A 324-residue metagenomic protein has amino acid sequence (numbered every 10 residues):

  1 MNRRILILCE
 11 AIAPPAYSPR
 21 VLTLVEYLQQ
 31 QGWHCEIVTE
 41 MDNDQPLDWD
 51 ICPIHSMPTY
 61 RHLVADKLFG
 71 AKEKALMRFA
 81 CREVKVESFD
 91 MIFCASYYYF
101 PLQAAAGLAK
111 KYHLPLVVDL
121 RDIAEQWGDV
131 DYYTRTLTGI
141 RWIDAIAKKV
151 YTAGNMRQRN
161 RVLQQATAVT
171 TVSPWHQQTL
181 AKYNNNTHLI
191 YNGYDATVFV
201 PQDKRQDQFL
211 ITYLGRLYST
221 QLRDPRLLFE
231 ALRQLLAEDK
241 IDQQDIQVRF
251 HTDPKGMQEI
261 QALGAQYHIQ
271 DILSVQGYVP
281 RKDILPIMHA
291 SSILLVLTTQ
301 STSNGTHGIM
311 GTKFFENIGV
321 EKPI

Functional and structural regions predicted by a protein language model:
M1-P58, A168: N-terminal subdomain of nucleotide-sugar transferases
L6, D203-P225, F229-L232: Conserved donor-binding/catalytic core segment of Leloir-type glycosyltransferases
I51-R78, I140-K148: A short, charged, and often flexible helix/loop element on the N-terminal side of the glycosyltransferase catalytic
R78, F100, G107-K111, A124-W127 (+1 more regions): Membrane-proximal helix-turn-helix segments that form the acceptor-binding/catalytic region of lipid-linked
C81-P101, H113-R121: Short N-terminal targeting/anchoring amphipathic segment
T167, M288-H307: Acidic donor-binding loop of glycosyltransferase active sites
V172-W175, G193: Carbohydrate-associated surface elements
D245-T252, M257-P286, N304: Nucleotide-activated donor-binding/catalytic signature segment of Leloir-type glycosyltransferases, i.e., the conserved
